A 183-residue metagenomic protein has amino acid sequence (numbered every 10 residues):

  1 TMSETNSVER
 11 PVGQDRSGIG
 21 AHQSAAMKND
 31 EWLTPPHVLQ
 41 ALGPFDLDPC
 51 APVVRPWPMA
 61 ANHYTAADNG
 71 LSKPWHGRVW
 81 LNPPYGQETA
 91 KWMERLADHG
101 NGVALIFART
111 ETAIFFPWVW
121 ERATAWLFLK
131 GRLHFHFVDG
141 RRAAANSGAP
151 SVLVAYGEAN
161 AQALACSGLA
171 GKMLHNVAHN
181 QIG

Functional and structural regions predicted by a protein language model:
T1-G183: Class I S-adenosyl-L-methionine-dependent methyltransferase catalytic core
